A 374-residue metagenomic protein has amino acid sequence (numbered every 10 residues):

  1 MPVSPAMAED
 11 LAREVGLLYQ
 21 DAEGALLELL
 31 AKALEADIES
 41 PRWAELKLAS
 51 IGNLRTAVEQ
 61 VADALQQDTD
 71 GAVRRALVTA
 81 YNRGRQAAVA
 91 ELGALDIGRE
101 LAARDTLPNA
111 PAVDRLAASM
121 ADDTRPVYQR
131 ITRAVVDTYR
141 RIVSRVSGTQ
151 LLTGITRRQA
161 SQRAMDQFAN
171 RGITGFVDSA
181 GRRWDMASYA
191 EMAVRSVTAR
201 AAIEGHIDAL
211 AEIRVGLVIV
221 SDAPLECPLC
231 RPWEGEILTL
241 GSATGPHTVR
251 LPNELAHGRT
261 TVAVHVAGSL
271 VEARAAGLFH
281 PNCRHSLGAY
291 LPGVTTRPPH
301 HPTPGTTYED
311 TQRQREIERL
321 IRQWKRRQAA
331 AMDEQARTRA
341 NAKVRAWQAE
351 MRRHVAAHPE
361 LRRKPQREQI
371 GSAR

Functional and structural regions predicted by a protein language model:
M1-A169, G293-V294, H301-R374: N-terminal leader/targeting and assembly helices and adjacent pre-domain segments
V136-D137, D178-S179, A199: Short hydrophobic/aromatic-rich motifs at helix boundaries and adjacent loops
S147, L151, A169, I173 (+3 more regions): Hydrophobic/aromatic-lined pockets within catalytic cores
G154, A180, W184, S188 (+3 more regions): Hydrophobic alpha-helical scaffolding
G154, R158, F176, A180 (+1 more regions): Short, glycine/acidic-rich hinge or "gate" loops at secondary-structure transitions that mediate conformational
Q159, R163-D166, N170-G175, M192 (+1 more regions): Long, charged/polar-rich coiled-coil alpha-helical scaffolds that serve as structural arms in large macromolecular
W184-P292, H300: Acidic, glycine-rich two-metal-ion catalytic cores of nucleic acid-processing enzymes
